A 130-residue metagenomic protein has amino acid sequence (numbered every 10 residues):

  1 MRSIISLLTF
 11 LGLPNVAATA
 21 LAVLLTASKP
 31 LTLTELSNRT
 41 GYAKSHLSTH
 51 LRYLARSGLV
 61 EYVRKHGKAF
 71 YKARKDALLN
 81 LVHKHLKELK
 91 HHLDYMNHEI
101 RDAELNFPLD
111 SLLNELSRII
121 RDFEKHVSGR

Functional and structural regions predicted by a protein language model:
M1-A18: Short alpha-helical segments that sit at the start of domains
F10-L11, L25-S28: Short helix-capping/hinge SLiMs at alpha-helix to coil transitions
E35-R39: A short acidic, leucine-rich amphipathic alpha-helix
A55-K65: A short, conserved structural fragment
R64-F70, K75-A77: Short, Lys/Arg-rich nucleic-acid/phosphate-binding segment
N80-E124: Amphipathic alpha-helical dimerization/coiled-coil segments that flank or bridge DNA-binding/regulatory modules
